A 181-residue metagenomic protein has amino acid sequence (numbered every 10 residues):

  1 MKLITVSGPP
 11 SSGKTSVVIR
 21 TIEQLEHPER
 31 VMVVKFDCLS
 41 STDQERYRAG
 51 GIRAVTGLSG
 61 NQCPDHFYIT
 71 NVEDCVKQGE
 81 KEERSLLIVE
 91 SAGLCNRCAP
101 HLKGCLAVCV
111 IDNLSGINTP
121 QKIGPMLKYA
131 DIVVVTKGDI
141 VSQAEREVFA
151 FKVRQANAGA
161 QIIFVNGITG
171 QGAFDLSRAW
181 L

Functional and structural regions predicted by a protein language model:
V6: Hydrophobic anchor at the beta1->P-loop junction of P-loop NTPases
P10: The conserved Walker
K14: Conserved lysine of the Walker
I19-C75: N-terminal phosphate/diphosphate-binding loop that engages ATP/GTP or pyrophosphate donors across diverse enzyme folds
T56-D65, V72-R97, D112-L114: Switch II (G3) loop of P-loop NTPases
N96-L102, N118-Q121, S142-E147: Conserved ATPase-coupling elements of RecA-like P-loop NTPase cores
R97-L114, G124-D131: Inter-motif core of Ras-like GTPase G domains
D139-L181: Canonical P-loop GTPase G-domain recognition
